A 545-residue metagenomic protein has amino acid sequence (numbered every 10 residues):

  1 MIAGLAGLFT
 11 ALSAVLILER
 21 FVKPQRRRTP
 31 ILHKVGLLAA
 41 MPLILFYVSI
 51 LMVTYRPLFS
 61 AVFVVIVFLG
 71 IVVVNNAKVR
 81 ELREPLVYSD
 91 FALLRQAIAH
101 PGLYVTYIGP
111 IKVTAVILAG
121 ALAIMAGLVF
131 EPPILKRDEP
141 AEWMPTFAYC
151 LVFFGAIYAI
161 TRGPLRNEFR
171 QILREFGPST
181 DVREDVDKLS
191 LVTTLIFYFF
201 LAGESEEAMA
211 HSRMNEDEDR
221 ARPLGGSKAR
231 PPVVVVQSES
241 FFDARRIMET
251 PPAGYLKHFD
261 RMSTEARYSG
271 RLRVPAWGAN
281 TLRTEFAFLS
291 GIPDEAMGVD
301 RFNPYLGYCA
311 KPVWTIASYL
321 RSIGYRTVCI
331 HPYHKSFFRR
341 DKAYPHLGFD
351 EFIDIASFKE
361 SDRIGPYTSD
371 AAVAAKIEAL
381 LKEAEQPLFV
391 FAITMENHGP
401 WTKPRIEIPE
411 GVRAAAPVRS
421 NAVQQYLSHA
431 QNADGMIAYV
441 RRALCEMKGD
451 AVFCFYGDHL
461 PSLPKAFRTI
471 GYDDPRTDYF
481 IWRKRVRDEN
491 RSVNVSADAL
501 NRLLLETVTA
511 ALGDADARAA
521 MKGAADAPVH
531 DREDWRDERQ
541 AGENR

Functional and structural regions predicted by a protein language model:
M1-D185: Transmembrane and membrane-interface helices of multi-pass, inner-membrane envelope-modifying transferases
L8-F9, S13, L37, V64 (+3 more regions): Helix-boundary/low-complexity linker signature
L45-F46, K228-R230, M447-G449: Short hydrophobic "helix-edge" motifs at membrane interfaces and signal-peptide entry regions
E84-V87, R246-A253: "Short basic amphipathic alpha-helical interaction patches in structured regions
A97, V235-V236: Residue-level preference for non-acidic, small/hydrophobic
Y158-V235, M248: Membrane-interface segments at or immediately adjacent to transmembrane helices that form the boundary between
S238, R245, A253-R545: Solvent-exposed soluble domains appended to multi-pass membrane proteins
